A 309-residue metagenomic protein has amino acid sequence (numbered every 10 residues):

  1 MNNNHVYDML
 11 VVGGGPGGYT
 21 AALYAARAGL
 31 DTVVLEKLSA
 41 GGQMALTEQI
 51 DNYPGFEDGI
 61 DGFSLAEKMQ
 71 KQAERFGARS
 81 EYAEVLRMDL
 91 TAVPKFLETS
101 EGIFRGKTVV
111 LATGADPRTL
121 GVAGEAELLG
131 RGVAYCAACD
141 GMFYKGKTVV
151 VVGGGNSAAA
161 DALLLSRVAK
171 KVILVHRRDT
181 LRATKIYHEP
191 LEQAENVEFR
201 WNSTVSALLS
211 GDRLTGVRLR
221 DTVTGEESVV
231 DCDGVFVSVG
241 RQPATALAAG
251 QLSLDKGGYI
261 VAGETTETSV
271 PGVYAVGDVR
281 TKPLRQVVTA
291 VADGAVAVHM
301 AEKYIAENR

Functional and structural regions predicted by a protein language model:
N3, Y7-F76, A159-T184, D255: Beta1-alpha1 glycine-rich phosphate/pyrophosphate-binding loop at the start of Rossmann-like nucleotide-binding domains
V6-D8, Y82-A83, K145-K147, N202 (+2 more regions): Phosphate-coordination loops involved in phosphoryl transfer and adenosine-cofactor binding
G13-G18, G114, G153-G155, G277: Conserved phosphate-binding and hydrolysis motifs of nucleotide-dependent enzymes
A73-V93, L97-E98, F104, S166-G263 (+1 more regions): A Rossmann-like FAD-binding core segment of flavoenzymes
S80-F143, G154: Glycine/small-residue-rich loop that forms an oxyanion/phosphate-binding "nest" at active or ligand-binding sites
G121, E127-F143, V239-T289, D293-V296 (+1 more regions): FAD-site-proximal beta/loop scaffold in flavoenzymes
